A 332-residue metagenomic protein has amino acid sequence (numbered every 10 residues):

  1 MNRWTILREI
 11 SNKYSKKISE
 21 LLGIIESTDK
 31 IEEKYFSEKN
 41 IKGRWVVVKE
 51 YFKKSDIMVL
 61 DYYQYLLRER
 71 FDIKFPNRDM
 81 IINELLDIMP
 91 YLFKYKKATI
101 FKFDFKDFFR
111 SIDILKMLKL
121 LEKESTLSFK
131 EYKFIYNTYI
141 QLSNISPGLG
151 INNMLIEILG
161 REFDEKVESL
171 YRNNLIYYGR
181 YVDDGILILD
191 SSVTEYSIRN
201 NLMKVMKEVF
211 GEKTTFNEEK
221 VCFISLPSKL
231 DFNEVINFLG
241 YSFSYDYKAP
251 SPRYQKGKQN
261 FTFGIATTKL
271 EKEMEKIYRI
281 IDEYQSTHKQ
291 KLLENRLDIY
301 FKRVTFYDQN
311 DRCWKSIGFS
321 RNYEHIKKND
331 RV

Functional and structural regions predicted by a protein language model:
M1-D29, E50-K53, I57-R78, L86-L92 (+6 more regions): Right-hand nucleic-acid polymerase module
N12-S37, M117-S128: An acidic intrinsically disordered interaction segment
K30-I41, S128-I140, N310: Active-site-adjacent bridging/hinge elements
F36-D61, N137-I158: Short, conserved non-catalytic motifs in the polymerase core
I73-I88, R172-V182: Short alpha-helical "patches" and their helix-cap loops
Y91-V182, I186-K207, T214-E218, C222-S228 (+1 more regions): Conserved polymerase palm-domain catalytic core
